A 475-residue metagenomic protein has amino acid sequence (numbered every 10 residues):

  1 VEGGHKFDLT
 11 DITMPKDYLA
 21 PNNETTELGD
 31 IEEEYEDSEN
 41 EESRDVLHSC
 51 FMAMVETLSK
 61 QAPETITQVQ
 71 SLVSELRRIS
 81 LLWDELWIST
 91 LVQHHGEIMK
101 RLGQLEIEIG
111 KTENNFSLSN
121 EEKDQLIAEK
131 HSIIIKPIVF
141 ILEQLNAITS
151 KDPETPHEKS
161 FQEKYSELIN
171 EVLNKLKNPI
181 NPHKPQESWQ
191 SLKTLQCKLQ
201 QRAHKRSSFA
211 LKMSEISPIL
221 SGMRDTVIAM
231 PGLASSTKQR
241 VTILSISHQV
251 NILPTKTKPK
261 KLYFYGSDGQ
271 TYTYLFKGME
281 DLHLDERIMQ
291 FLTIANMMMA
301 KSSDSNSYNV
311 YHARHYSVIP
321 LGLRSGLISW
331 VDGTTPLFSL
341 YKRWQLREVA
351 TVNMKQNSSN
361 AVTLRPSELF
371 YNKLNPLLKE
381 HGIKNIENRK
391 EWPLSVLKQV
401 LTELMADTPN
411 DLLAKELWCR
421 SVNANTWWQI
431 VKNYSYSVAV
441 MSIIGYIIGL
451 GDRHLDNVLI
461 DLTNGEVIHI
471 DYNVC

Functional and structural regions predicted by a protein language model:
V1-R314, I319-R324: Regulatory N- and C-terminal appendages and interdomain linkers associated with kinase/kinase-like NTP transferase
G222-L450, L462-C475: Conserved ATP-binding subdomain of kinase catalytic cores across diverse folds
R453: Short, surface-exposed polybasic-aromatic patches that bind anionic ligands, especially phosphate groups
D456-I460: Hydrophobic residue at the +6 position relative to the catalytic HRD Asp in the kinase catalytic loop
